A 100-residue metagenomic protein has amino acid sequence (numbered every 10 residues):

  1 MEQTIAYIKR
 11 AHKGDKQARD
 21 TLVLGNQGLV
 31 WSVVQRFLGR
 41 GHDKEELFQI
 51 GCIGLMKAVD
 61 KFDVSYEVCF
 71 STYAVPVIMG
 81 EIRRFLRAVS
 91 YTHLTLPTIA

Functional and structural regions predicted by a protein language model:
M1-S90: Alpha-helical promoter-recognition and RNA polymerase-docking modules of transcription initiation factors, dominated by
G14, T98-A100: Compositionally biased non-globular segments, especially hydrophobic aliphatic-rich helices of signal peptides
T92-T98: Conserved small/polar residues in nucleotide/adenosyl-binding loops
